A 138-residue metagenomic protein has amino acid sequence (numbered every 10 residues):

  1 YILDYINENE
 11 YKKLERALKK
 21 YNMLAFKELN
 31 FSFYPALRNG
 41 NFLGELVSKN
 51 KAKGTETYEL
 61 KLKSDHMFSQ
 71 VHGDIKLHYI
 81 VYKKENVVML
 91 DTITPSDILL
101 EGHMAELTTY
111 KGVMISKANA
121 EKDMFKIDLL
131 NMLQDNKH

Functional and structural regions predicted by a protein language model:
Y1-A36, I115-H138: Arg/Lys-rich, positively charged N-terminal/basic patches that mediate binding to nucleic acids
Y1-Y5, V47-S48, F68, M89-L90: Generic preference for hydrophobic/aromatic residues in regular secondary structure cores
E15, K19, R38, G44-V47 (+1 more regions): Compositionally biased amphipathic helical and low-complexity segments enriched in hydrophobic
L24, E28, T55, H72-K76: Short, well-structured alpha-helical interface segments that form or flank functional binding sites
E28, S32, L43, V47 (+2 more regions): General "foldedness" signal
P35-S69: A short, surface-exposed loop/turn module that caps and links secondary-structure elements
L62-H138: Enriched for short, Lys/Arg-rich terminal
